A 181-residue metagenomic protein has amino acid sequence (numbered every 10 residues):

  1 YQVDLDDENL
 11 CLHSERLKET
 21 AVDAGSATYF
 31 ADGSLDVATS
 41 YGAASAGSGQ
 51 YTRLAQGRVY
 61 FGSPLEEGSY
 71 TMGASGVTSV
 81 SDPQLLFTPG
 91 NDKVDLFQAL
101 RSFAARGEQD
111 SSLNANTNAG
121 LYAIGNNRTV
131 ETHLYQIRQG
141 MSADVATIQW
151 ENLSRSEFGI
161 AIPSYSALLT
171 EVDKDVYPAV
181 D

Functional and structural regions predicted by a protein language model:
Q2-D181: C-terminus-biased signal that marks the final domain/tail of proteins
